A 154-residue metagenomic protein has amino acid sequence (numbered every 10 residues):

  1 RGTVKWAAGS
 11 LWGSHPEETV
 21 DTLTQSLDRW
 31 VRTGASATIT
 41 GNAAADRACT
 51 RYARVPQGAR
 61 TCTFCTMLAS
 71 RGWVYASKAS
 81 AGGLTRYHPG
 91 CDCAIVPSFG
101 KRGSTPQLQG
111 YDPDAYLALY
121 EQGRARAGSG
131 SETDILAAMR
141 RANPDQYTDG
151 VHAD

Functional and structural regions predicted by a protein language model:
R1-A45: N-terminal alpha-helical interaction blocks
T40-D154: Activation/maturation switch segments at domain boundaries
